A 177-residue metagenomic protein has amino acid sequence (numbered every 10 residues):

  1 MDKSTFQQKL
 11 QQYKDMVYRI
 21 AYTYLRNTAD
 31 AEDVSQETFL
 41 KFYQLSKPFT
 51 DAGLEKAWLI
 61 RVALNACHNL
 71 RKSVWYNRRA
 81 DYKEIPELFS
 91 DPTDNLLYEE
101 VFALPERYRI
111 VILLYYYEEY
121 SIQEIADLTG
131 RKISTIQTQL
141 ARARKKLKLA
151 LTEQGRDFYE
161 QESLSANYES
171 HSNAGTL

Functional and structural regions predicted by a protein language model:
M1-R19, T23, E32, Y43: A short, charge-rich alpha-helical start-of-domain segment used by transcription regulators
S4-Q7, D81-K83, K145-L177: C-terminal edge and immediately downstream basic/flexible tail or linker adjoining helix-turn-helix-like DNA-binding
Y18, F39, P105, R109 (+1 more regions): C-terminal flanking helix
R19, D33-L40, Q44, G53-N65: Structural recognition of an alpha-helix C-terminal capping motif at a helix-to-coil junction
T50, R61-D81, R142: Arg/Lys-rich amphipathic alpha helix in sigma70-family domain 2
L64, H68, T129-Q154: DNA-recognition helix of helix-turn-helix
N69-P92, R156-S163: Short, basic/polar amphipathic helix motif occurring as a linker/hinge flanking DNA-binding modules in transcription
V111-Y115: A short pre-motif secondary-structure segment
